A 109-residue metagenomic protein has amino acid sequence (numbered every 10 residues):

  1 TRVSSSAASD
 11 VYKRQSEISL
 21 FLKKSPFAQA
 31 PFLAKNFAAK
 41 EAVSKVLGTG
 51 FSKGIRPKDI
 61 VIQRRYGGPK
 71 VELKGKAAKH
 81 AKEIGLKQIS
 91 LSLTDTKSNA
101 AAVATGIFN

Functional and structural regions predicted by a protein language model:
T1-A8, Y12: Single conserved hydrophobic/aromatic residue that forms the stacking wall/gate of nucleotide- or nucleobase-binding
L20-L33, K53-I60: Membrane-interface helix-loop junctions in multi-pass transporters/channels
A34, A38-L47, A102: Stable alpha-helical structural segments in soluble proteins, enriched in small hydrophobic residues
S44-A81: Mid-chain, well-packed structural core segment of small domains
E72-K97: Short, conserved loop-to-beta-strand elements that form functional interface hotspots
S92-N109: C-terminal edge-of-domain segments
